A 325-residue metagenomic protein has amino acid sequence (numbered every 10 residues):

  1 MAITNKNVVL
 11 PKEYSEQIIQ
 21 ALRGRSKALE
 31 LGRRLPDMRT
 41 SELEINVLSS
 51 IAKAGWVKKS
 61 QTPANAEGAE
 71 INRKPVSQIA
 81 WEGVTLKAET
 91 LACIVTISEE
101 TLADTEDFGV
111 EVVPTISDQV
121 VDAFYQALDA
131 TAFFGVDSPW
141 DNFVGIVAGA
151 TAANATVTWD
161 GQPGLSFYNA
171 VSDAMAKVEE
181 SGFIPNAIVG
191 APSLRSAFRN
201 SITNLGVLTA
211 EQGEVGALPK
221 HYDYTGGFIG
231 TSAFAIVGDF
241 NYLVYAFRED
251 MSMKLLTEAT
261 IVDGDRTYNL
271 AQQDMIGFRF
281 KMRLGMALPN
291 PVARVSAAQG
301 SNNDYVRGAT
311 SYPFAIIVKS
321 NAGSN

Functional and structural regions predicted by a protein language model:
A2-I94, D118: Assembly/oligomerization interface modules of large self-assembling protein complexes
A2-Q17, R23-K27, N269-N325: Protruding loop/beta-arch "assembly-hinge" segments enriched in small, turn-prone residues
K27-A28, I51-A54, Y125-F133, D137 (+2 more regions): Intrinsically disordered or highly flexible coil/loop and linker segments, enriched in small and charged/polar residues
D37-R39, E44, V144-I276, M282 (+1 more regions): Extended oligomerization regions of viral-like shell subunits
N46-S49, S98, A191-S193, K281-R283 (+1 more regions): Structured loops at beta-to-helix junctions and adjacent beta-edge loops in soluble globular domains
A52-G55, D104, L194-R199, L243 (+1 more regions): Flexible loop/turn segments at secondary-structure boundaries
G55-N65, V110, T115, D160 (+2 more regions): Short, polar loop/linker segments at the starts of domains and inter-domain junctions
V76, T90-V178, D304-N325: Alpha-helical scaffold segments that mediate packing/assembly in large oligomeric complexes
